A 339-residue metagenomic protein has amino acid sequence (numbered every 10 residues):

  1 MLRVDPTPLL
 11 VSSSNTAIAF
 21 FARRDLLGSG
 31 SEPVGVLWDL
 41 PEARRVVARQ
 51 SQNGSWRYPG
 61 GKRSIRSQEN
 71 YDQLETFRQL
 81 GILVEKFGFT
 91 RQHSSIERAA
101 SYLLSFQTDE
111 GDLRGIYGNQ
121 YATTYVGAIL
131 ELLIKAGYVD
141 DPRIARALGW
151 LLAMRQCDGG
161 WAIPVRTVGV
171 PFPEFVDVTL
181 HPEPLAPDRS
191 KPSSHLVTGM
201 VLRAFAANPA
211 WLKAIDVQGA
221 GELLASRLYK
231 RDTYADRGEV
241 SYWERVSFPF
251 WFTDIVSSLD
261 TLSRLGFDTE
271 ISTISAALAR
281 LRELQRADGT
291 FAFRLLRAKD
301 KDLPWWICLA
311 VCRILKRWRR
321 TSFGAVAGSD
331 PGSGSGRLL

Functional and structural regions predicted by a protein language model:
M1-L339: Preference for long, amphipathic alpha-helical scaffolds in soluble/luminal domains and all-alpha bundles
